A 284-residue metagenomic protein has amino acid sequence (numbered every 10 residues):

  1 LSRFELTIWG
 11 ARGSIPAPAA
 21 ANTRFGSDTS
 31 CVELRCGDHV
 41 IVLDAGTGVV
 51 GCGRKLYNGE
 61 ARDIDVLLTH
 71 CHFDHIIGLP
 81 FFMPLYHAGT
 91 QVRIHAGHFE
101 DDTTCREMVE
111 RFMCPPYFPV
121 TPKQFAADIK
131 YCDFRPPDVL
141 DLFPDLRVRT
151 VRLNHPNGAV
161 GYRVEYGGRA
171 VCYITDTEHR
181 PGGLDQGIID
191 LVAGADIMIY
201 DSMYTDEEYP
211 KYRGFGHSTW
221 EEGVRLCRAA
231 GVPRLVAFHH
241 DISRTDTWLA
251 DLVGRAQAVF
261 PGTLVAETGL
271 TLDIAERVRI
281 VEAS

Functional and structural regions predicted by a protein language model:
L1-C172, G183, I188, A250-E282: Binuclear metal-dependent hydrolase catalytic cores
A170, E178-G269: Cap/insert and terminal regions of metallo-dependent hydrolase folds
T175: Acidic/histidine-rich catalytic cores of soluble enzymes
